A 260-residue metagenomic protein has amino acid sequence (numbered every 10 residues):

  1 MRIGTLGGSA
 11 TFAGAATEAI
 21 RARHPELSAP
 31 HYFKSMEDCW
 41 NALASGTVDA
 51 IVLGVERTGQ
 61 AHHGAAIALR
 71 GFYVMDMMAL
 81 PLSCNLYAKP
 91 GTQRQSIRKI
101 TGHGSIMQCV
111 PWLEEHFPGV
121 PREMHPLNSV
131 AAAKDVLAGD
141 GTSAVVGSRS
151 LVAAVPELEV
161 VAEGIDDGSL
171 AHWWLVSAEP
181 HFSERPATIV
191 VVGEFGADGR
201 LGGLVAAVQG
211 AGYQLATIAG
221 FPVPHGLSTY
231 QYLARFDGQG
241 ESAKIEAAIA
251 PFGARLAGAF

Functional and structural regions predicted by a protein language model:
M1-F260: Domain-level signature for soluble enzymes in the chorismate/prephenate branch of the shikimate pathway
